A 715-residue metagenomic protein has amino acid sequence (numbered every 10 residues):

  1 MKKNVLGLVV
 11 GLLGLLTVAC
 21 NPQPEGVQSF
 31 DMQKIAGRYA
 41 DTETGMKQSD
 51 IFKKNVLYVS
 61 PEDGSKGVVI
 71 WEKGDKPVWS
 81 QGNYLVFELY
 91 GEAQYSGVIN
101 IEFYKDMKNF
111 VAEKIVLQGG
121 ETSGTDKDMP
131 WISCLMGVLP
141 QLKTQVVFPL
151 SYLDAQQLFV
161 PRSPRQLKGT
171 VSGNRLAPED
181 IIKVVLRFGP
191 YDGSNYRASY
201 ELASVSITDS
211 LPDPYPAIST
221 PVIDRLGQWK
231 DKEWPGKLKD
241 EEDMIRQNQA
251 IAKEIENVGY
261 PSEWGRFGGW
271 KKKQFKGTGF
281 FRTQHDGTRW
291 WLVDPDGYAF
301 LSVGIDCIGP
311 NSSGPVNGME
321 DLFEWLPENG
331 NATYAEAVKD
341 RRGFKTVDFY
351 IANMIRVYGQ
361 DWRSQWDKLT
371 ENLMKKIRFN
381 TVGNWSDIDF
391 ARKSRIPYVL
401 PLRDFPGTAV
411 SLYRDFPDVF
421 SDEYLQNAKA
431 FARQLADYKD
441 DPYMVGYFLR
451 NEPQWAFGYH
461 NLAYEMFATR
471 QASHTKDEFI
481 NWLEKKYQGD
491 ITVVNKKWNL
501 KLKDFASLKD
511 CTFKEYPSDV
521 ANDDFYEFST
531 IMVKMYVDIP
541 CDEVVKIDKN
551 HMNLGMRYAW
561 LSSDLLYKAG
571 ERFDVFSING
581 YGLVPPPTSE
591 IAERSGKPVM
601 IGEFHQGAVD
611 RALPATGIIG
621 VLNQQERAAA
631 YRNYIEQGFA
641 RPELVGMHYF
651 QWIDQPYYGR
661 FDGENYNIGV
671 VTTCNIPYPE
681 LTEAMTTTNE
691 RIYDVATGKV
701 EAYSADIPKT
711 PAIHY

Functional and structural regions predicted by a protein language model:
M46-G67: Short carbohydrate-recognition loop motifs
S60-S172, N195-A198: Extracellular ligand-binding interfaces
G236-R392, A409-D440, F513-S518, D523-M532: Active-site-adjacent substrate/metal-binding segments within catalytic domains of carbohydrate-active enzymes
P295, I305-D306, S313, M319-Q360 (+3 more regions): Polysaccharide-binding and catalytic clefts of secreted carbohydrate-active enzymes
T346-M354, A409-P417, C511-Y526, A559 (+3 more regions): Active-site clefts of carbohydrate-active enzymes
P442-G446, R450-E452, F604, I618-V670 (+1 more regions): Substrate-binding cleft of secreted/luminal carbohydrate-active enzymes
A463-E478, F650-Y715: Aromatic-rich peripheral "rim/lid" segments of glycoside hydrolase catalytic domains that contact and position glycan
E527-G617, R632-E636: Glycoside hydrolase catalytic-domain groove-lining segments
